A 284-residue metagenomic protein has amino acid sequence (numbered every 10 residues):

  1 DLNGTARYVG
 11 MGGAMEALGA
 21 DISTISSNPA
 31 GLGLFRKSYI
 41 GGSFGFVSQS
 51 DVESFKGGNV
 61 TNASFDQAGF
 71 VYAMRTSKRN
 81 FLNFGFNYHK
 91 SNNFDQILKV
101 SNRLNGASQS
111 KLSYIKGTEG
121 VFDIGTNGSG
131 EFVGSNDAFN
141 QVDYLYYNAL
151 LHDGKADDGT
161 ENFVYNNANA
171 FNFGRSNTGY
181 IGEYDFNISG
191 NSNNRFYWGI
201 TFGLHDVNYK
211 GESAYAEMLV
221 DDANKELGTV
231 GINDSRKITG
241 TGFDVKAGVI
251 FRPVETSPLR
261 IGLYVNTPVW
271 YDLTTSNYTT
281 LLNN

Functional and structural regions predicted by a protein language model:
D1-N3, Y8, V71-N284: Outer-membrane beta-barrel porins/channels
A6, L18-S27, L32-N105, G179-G182: Outer-membrane beta-barrel translocator/receptor signature
